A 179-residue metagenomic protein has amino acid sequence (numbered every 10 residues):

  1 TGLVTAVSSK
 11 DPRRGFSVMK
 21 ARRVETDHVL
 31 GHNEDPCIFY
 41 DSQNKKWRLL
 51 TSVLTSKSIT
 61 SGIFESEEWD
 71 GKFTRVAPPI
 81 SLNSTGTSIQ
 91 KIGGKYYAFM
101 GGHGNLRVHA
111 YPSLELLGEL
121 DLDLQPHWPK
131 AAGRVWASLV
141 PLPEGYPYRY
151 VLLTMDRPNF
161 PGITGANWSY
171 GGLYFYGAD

Functional and structural regions predicted by a protein language model:
T1-D179: Carbohydrate-active catalytic/glycan-binding domains of CAZyme proteins, especially the secreted or lumenal ectodomains
